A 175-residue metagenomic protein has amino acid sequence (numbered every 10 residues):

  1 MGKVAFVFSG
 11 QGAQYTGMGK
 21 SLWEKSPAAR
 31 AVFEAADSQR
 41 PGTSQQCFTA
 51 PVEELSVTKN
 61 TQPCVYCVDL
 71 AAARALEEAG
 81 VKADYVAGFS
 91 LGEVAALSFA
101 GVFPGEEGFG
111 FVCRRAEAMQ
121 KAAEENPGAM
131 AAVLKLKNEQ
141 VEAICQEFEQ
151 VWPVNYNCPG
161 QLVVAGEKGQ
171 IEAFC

Functional and structural regions predicted by a protein language model:
M1-G2, K82, N126, C158: Residue-level preference for short coil/turn positions at secondary-structure junctions
G2-A87, V164: Helix-rich "cap/lid" substructures immediately adjacent to catalytic or cofactor-binding pockets
Q11-A13, S38-P41, A100-C175: Alpha/beta catalytic cores of group-transfer enzymes, especially the acyltransferase/condensing modules of polyketide
M18, T58, L97, M130 (+1 more regions): Generic anion/oxyanion-binding catalytic loop in active/binding sites
M18-K20, A96, A100, F174: Ubiquitous "structural anchor" signal
L22, A36, A96, I144-C145: Broad structural signal for hydrophobic residues in well-ordered alpha-helices, predominantly aliphatic
K25, A29, E54, Q62 (+5 more regions): A broad, structure-centric signal for solvent-exposed, well-ordered loop/edge residues that line or flank functional
Q62-A132: Gly/Ser-rich oxyanion-binding loop with an adjacent helix/lid that shapes the negatively charged ligand pocket
